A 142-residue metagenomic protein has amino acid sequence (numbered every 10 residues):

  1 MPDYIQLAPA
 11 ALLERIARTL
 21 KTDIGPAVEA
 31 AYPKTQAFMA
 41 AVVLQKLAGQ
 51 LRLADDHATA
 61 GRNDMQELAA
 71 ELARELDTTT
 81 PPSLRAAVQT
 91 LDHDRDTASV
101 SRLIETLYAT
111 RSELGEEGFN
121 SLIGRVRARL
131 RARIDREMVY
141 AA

Functional and structural regions predicted by a protein language model:
M1-A8, R15: Short N-terminal edge-element motif at the start of the domain
M1-Y4, K21-A27, A48-G49, P81-A86: Short, charged, low-complexity loops and linkers
A11-E14, R18, K34-T35, R62-A142: C-terminal amphipathic alpha-helical interaction region
E14-R62: N-terminal interaction modules that seed assembly of large macromolecular complexes
